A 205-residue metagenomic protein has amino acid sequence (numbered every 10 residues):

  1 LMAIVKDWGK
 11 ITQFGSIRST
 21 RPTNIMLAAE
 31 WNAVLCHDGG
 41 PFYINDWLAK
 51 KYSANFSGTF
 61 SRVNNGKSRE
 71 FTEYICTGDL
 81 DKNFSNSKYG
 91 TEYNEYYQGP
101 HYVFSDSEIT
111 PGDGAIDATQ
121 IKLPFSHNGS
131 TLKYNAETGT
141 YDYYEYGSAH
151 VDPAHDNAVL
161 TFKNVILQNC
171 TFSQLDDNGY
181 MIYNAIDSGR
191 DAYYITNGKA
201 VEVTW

Functional and structural regions predicted by a protein language model:
M2-W205: A surface/extracellular/periplasmic glyco- and lipid-processing/surface-interacting theme
